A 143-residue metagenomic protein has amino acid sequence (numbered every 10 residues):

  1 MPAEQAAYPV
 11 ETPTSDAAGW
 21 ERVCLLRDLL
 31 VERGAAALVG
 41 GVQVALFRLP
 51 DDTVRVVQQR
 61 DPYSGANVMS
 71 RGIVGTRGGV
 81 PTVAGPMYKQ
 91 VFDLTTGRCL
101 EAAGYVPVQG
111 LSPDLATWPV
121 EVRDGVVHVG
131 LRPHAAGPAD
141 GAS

Functional and structural regions predicted by a protein language model:
M1-V80, D93-L94, L111-S143: N-terminal pre-ligand scaffold of iron-sulfur
D61, G85-Y88: Short cysteine clusters
G75-G85, R98-V108: Short cysteine/histidine-rich metal-coordination sites, predominantly Zn2+-binding motifs
Q90-T95, A102: Mobile beta-alpha loop/short-helix "lid" or hinge segments that flank ligand
